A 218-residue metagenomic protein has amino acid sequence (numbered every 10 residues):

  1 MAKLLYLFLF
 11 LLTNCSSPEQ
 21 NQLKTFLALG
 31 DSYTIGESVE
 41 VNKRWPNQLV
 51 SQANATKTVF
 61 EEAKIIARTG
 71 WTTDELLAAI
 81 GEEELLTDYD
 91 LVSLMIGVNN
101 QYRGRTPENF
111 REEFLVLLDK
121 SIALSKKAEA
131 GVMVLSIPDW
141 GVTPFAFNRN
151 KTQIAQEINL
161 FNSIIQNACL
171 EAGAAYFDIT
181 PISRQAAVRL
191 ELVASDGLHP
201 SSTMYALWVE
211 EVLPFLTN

Functional and structural regions predicted by a protein language model:
M1-L4, A130: Positively charged n-region of N-terminal signal peptides that target proteins for export
L4-T13: Sec-dependent N-terminal signal peptides
C15-T69, A79-T87: Serine-esterase "nucleophile elbow" of acetyl-processing enzymes
S32, S38, T72, N99 (+1 more regions): Gly/Ser/Thr-rich beta-alpha loop segments that engage phosphate groups in nucleotides
Y33, G70-T72, D139, S183: Residue-level detector of flexible, active-site-proximal loop/helix-junction positions within diverse enzyme catalytic
V59, A78-N218: Alpha-helical cap/lid subdomain in secreted, periplasmic, or secretory-pathway luminal O-acyl-processing enzymes
R68-T72, Q153-I154: Short, flexible loop segments at the rims of nucleotide/cofactor-binding pockets, characterized by
